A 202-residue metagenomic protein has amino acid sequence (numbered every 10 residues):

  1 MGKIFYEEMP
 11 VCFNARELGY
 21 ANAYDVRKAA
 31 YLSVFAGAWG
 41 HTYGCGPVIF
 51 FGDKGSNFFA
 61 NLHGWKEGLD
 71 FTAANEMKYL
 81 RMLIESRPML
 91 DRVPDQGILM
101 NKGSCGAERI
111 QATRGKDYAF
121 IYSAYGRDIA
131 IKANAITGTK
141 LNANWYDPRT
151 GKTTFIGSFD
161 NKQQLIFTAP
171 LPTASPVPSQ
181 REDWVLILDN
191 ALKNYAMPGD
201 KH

Functional and structural regions predicted by a protein language model:
M1-E17: Glycoside hydrolase catalytic-domain groove-lining segments
F13-A15, Y24-G157, L171-H202: Aromatic- and carboxylate-lined catalytic core of secreted/periplasmic carbohydrate-active enzymes
T168: Residue-level detector of conserved, well-ordered beta-strand and adjacent loop positions that form binding/recognition
